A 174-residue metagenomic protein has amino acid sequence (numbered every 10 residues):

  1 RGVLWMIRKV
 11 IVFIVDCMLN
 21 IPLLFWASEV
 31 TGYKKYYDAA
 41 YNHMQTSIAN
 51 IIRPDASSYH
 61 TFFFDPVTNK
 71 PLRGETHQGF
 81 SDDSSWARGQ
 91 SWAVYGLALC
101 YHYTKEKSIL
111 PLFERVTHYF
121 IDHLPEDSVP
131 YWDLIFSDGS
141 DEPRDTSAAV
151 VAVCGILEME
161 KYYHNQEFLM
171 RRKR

Functional and structural regions predicted by a protein language model:
R1-R174: Glycan-recognition and catalytic cores of secretory/periplasmic carbohydrate-active enzymes
